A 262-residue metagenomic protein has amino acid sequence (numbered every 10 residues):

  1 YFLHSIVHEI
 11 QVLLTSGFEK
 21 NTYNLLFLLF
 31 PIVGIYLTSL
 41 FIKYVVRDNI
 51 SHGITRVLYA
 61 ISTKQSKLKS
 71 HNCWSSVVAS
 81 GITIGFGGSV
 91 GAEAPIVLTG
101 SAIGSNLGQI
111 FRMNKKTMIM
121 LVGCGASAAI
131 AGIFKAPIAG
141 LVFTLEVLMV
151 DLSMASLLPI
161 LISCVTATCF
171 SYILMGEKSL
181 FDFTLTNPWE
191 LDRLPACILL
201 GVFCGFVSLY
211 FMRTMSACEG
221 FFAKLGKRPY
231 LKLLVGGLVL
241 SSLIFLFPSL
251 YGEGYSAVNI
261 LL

Functional and structural regions predicted by a protein language model:
Y1-L262: Alpha-helical transmembrane segments and immediately membrane-proximal extracytoplasmic
